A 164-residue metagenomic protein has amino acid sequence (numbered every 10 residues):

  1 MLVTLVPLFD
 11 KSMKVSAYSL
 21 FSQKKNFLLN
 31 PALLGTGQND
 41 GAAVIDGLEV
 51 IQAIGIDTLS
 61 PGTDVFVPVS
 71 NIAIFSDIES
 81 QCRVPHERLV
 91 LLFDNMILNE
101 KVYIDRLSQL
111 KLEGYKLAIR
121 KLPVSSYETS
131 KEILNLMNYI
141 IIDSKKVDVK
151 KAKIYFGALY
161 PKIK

Functional and structural regions predicted by a protein language model:
M1-R88, N95-L98: Bacterial c-di-GMP phosphodiesterase EAL domain
R83-K164: The catalytic core of metal-dependent phosphodiesterases that act on cyclic dinucleotides
